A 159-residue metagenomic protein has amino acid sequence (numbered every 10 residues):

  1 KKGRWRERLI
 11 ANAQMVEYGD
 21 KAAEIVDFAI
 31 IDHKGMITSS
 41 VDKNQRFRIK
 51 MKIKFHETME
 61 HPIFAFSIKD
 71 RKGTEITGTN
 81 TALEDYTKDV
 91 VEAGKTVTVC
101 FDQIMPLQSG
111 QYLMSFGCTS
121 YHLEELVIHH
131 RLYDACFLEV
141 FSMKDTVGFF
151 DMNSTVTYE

Functional and structural regions predicted by a protein language model:
K1-E159: Localized sequence-composition bias
